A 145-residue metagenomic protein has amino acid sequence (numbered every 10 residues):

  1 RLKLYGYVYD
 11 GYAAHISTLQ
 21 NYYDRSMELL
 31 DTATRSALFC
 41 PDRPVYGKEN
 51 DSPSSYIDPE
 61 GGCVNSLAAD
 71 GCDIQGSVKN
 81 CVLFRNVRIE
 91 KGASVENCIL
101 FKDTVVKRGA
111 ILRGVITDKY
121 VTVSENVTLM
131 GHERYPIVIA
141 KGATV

Functional and structural regions predicted by a protein language model:
R1-V145: Left-handed beta-helix
